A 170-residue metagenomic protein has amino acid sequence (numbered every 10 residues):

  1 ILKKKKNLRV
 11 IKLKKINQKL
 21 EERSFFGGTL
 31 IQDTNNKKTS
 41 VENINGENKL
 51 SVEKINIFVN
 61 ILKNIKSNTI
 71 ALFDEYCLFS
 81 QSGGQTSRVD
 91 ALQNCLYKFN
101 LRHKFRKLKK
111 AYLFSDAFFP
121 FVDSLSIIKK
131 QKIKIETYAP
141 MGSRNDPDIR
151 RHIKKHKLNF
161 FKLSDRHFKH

Functional and structural regions predicted by a protein language model:
I1-H170: ATP-dependent carboxylate/acyl-activation modules
